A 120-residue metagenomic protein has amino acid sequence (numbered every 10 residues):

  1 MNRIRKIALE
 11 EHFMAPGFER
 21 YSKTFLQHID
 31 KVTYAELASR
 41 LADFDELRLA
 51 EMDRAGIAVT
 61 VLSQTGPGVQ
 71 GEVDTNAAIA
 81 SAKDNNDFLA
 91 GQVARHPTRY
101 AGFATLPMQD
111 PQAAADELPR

Functional and structural regions predicted by a protein language model:
M1-R120: Helix-coil boundary/capping segments in enzymes
